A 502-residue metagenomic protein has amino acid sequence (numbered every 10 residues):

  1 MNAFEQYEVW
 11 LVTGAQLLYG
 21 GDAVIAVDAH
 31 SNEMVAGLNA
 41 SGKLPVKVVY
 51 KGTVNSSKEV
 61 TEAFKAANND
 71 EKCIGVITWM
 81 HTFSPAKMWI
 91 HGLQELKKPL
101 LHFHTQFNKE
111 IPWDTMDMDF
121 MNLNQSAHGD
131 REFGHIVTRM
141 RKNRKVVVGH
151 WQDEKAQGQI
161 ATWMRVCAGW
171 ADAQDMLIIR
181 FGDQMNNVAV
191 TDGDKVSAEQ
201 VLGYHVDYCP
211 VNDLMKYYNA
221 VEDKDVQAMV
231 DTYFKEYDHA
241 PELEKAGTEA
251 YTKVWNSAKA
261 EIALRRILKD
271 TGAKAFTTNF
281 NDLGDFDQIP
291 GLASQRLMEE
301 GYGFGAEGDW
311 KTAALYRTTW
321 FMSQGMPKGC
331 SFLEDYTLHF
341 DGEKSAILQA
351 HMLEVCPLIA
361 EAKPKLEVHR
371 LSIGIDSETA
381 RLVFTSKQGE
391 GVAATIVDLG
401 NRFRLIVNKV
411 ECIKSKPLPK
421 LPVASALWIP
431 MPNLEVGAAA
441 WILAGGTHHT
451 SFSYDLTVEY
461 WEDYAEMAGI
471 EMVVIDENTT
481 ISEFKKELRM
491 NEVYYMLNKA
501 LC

Functional and structural regions predicted by a protein language model:
A3-A26, D175-Q184: Short beta-strand segments enriched in small/hydrophobic residues
I25-S41: Short catalytic helix/loop segments, enriched in acidic residues and glycine and frequently bearing histidine
P45-V48, H104, K109-E244: Cap/lid and interdomain-hinge subdomains that line or gate substrate/regulatory clefts in soluble alpha/beta enzymes
V60-C73, I90-G92, E261-D270: Short, well-structured alpha-helical segments in soluble
C73-F83, L101-F103, A273-T278: Periplasmic-binding protein-like
N143, G301-S425: C-terminal catalytic subdomain
T232, E236-G325: Long, internal scaffold/assembly segments composed of regular secondary structure
I375-C502: Extended hydrophobic packing segments that form well-structured cores
